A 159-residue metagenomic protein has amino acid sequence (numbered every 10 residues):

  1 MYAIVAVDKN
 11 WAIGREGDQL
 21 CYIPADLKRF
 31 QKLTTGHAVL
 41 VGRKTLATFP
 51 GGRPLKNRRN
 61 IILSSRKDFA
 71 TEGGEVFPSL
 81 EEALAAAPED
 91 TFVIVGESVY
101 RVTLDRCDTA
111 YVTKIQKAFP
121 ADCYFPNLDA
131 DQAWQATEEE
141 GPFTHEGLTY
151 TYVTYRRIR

Functional and structural regions predicted by a protein language model:
I4-A38, K44-R159: Flexible, gly/pro- and Lys/Arg-enriched active-site loops
